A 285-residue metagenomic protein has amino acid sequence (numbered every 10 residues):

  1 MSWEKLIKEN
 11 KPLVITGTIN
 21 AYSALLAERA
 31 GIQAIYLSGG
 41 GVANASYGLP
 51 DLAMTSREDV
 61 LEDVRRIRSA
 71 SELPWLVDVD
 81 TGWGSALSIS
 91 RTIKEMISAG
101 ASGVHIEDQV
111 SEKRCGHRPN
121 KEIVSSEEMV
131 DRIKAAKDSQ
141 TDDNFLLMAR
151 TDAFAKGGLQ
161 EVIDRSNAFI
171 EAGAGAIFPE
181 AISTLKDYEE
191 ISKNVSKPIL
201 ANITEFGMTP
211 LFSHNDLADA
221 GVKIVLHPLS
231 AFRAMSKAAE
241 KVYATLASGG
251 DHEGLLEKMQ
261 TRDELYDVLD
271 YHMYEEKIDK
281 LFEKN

Functional and structural regions predicted by a protein language model:
M1-H227, R233, K237, K241-A244 (+1 more regions): Alpha/beta enzyme core
W3, S230-N285: Extended, intrinsically disordered, low-complexity segments
